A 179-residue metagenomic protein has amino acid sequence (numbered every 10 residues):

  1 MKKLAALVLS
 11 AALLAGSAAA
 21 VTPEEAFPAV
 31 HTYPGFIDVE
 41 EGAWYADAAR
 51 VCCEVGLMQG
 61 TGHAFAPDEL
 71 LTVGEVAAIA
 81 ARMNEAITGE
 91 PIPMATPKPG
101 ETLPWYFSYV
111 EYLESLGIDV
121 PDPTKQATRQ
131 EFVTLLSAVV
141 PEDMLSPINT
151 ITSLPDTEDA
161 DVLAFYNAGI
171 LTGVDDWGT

Functional and structural regions predicted by a protein language model:
L4-V8, L14-A46, E54, M58-A77 (+3 more regions): Feature responds to low-complexity, polar/acidic, surface-exposed segments characteristic of secreted/exported proteins
